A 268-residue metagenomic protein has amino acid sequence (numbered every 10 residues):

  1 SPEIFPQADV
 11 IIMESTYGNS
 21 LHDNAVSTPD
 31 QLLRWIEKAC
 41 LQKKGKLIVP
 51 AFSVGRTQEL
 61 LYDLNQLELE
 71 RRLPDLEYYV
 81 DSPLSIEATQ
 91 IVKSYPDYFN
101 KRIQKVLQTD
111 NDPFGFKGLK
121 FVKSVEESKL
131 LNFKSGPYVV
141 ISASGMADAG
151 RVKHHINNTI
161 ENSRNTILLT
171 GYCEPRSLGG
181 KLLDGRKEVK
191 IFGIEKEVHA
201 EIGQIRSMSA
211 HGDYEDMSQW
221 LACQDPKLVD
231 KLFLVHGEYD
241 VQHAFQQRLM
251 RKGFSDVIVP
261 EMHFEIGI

Functional and structural regions predicted by a protein language model:
S1, H22-V26, E59-D63, T89-S94 (+2 more regions): Short acidic, glycine/serine/threonine-rich loops at helix termini
S1-R72, E77: His/Asp/Glu-rich metal-coordinating catalytic cores of metallo-dependent phosphodiesterases/hydrolases acting on
Y17-H22, F52-Q58, S85, A147-D148 (+2 more regions): Active-site environment of divalent metal-dependent phosphoester hydrolases
I48, Y78, K231-V235: Short glycine-rich phosphate-binding loop at a beta-alpha junction
G55, Y78-S94: Short, conserved secondary-structure transition motifs
Q66-L69, Q108-I268: C-terminal regulatory/interaction regions
L73-P74, F99-V106: A glycine-rich helix N-cap at a beta->alpha junction
I91-F99, S218: Short, surface-exposed amphipathic charged segments that create phosphate/polyanion-binding patches used for binding
